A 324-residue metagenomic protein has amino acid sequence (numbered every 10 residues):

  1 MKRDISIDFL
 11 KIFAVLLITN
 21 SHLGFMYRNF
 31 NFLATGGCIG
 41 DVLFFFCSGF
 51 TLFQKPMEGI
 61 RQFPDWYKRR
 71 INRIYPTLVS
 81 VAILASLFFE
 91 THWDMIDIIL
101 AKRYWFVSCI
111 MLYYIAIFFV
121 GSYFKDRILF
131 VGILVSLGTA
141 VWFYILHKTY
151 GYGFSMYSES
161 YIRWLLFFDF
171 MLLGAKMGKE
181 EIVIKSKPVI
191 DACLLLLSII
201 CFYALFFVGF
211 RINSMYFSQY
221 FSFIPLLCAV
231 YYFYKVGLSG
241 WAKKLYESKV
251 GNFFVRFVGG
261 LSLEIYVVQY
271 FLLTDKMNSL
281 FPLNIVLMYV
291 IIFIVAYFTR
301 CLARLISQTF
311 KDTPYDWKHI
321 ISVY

Functional and structural regions predicted by a protein language model:
M1-T149, I184-L196, K244-E264, N278-Y324: Membrane-cytosol interface segments of multi-pass membrane proteins, especially ER/Golgi lipid-handling enzymes
C47, L172, C228, Y232 (+2 more regions): Transmembrane alpha-helix boundary/anchor motif
T51-Q54, G121, A175, K179 (+1 more regions): Short glycine/serine- and small hydrophobic-enriched flexible loop segments
M95, G153-E159, S214-Q219, D316: Extracytoplasmic catalytic-loop and juxtamembrane helix elements of membrane-embedded, polyprenol/dolichol-linked
W142-K185, V189-A192: Hydrophobic, aromatic-enriched interface-forming segments
Y161-F168, I182-I291: Alpha-helical transmembrane segments and terminal signal-anchor/GPI-anchor hydrophobic tails, characterized by long
K176, F271, L305, T309: Residues that form generic nucleotide/phosphate-binding pockets
